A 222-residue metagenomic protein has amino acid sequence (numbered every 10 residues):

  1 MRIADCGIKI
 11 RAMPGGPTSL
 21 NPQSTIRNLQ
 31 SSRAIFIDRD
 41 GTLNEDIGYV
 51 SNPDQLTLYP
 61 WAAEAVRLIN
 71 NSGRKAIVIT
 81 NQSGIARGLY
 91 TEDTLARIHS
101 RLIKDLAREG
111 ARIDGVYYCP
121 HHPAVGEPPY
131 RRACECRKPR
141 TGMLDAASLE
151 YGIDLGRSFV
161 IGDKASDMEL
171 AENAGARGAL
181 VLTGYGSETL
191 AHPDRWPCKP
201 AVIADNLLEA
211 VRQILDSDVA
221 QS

Functional and structural regions predicted by a protein language model:
M1-P14, S19-S31, S217-S222: Short, basic, low-complexity termini and linkers enriched in Ser/Thr/Gly/Pro that act as targeting/leader peptides
Q30-I77: Active-site neighborhood of HAD-like aspartate-dependent phosphohydrolases
L43-P60, I85-T94, R108-R112, V125-C136: Metal-dependent phosphoesterase signature
A62, V66-L102, A111-V125, A171: Substrate-recognition element of Asp-dependent hydrolases with the DxDx(T/V) motif
E135-M168: Conserved Lys-Pro-Asp/Glu-containing loop-to-beta segment of HAD-superfamily phosphomonoesterases, centered on
F159-V202: Acidic, Mg2+-coordinating phosphoryl-transfer loop and its flanking beta/alpha structural elements, shared across
A201-N206, A210: Short acidic-hydrophobic, aromatic-tinged amphipathic segments that line or gate anion-handling sites
